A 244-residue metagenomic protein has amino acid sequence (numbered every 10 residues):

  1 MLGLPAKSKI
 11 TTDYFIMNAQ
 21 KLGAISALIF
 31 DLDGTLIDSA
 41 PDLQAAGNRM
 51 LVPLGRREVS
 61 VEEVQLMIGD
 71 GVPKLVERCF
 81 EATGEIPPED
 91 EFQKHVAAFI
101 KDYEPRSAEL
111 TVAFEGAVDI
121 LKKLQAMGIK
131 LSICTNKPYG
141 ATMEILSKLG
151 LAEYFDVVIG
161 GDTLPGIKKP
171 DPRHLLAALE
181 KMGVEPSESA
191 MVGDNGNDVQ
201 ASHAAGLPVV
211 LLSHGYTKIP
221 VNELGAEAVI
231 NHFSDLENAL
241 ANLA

Functional and structural regions predicted by a protein language model:
L2-A27, E62, P138-Y139, M143-A244: Asp-based, Mg2+/Mn2+-dependent phosphohydrolase catalytic module
F15-L66: Active-site neighborhood of HAD-like aspartate-dependent phosphohydrolases
Q44, N48, G69-E77, F92 (+3 more regions): An amphipathic alpha-helix signature
G47, I120-S147: Substrate-recognition element of Asp-dependent hydrolases with the DxDx(T/V) motif
P53-G84, E115: Alpha-helical substrate-recognition element adjacent to the catalytic core
R57, K130, P208: Residue-level detector of anion-binding/catalytic polar loops
C79-D119, M127: Metal-dependent phosphoesterase signature
V118-Q125, V199-H203: Surface-exposed amphipathic alpha-helices with a cationic face
